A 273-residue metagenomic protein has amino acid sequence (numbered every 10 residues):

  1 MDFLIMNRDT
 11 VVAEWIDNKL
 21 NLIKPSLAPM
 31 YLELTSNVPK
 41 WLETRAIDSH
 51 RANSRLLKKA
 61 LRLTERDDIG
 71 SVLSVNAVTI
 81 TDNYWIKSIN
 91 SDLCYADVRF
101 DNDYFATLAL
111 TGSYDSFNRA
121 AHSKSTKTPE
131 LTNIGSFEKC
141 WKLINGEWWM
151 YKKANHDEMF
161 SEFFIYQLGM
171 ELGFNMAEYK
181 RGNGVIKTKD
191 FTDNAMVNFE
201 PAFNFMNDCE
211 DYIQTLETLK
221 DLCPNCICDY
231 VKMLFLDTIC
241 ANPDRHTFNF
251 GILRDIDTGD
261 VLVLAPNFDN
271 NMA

Functional and structural regions predicted by a protein language model:
M1-A241, I252-A273: Phosphate/dinucleotide-binding and metal-coordinating scaffold of catalytic cores in nucleotide-dependent enzymes
H246-G251: Canonical protein kinase catalytic loop motif
